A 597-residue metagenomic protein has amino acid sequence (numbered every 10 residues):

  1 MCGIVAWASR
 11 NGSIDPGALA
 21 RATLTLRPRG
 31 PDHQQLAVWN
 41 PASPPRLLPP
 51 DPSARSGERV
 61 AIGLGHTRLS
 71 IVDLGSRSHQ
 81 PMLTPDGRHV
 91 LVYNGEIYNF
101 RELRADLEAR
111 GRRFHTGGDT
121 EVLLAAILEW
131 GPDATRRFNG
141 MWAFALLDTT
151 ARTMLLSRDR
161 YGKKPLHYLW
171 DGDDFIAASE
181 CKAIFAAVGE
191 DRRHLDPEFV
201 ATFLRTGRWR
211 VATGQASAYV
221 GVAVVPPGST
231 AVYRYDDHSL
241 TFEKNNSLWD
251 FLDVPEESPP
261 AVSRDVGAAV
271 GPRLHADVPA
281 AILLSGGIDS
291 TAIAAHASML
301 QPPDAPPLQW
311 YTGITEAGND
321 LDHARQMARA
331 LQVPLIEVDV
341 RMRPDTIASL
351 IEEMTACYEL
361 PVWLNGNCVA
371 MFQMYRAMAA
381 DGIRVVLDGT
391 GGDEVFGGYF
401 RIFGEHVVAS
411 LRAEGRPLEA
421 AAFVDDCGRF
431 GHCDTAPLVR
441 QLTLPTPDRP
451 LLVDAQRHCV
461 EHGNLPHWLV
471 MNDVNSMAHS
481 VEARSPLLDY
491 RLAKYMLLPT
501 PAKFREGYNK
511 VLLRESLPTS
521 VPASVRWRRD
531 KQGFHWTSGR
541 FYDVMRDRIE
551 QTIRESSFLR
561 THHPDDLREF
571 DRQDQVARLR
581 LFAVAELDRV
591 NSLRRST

Functional and structural regions predicted by a protein language model:
M1, R21, N40, P50-P52 (+6 more regions): Adenosyl-5′-phosphate
M1-D345, L350-C357, P518-T519, S524 (+1 more regions): Cysteine-centered catalytic environments shared across enzyme families
D15, N99, T116-D119, F138 (+12 more regions): Hydrophobic (often cysteine-bearing) scaffold residues that line and stabilize catalytic clefts of nucleotide/cofactor
P52, R59-G63, L74-S76, V90-L91 (+5 more regions): Conserved adenosine/adenylate-binding substructure
V224, R273-H275, G286, S290 (+10 more regions): Active-site-proximal structural scaffolding
E316-Y375, R401-S410, P450, L498-K503: ATP-dependent adenylate-handling ligase core
G391-G398, Q532-T537: Active-site donor/metal-binding and catalytic loop motifs of nucleotide-sugar-dependent glycosylation enzymes
V395-A422: A mobile, often basic/glycine-rich helix-loop segment that functions as the active-site lid/recognition loop
